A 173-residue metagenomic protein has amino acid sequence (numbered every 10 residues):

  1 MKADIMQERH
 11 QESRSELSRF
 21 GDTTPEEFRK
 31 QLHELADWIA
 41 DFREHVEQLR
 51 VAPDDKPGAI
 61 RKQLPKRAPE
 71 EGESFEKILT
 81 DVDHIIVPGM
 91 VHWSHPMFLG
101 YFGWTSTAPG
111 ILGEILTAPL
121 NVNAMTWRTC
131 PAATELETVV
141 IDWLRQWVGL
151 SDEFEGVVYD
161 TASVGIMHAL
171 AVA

Functional and structural regions predicted by a protein language model:
Q7-E153: N-terminal entrance/gating region of PLP-dependent enzymes' catalytic architecture
T134-E137, I141, F154-A173: Conserved beta-loop-alpha segment that forms the PLP phosphate-binding cup at the N-terminus of a helix
